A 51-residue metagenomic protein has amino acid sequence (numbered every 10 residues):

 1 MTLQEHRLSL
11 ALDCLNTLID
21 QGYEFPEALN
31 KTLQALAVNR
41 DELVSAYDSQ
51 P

Functional and structural regions predicted by a protein language model:
M1-P51: C-terminal alpha-helical interaction appendages
